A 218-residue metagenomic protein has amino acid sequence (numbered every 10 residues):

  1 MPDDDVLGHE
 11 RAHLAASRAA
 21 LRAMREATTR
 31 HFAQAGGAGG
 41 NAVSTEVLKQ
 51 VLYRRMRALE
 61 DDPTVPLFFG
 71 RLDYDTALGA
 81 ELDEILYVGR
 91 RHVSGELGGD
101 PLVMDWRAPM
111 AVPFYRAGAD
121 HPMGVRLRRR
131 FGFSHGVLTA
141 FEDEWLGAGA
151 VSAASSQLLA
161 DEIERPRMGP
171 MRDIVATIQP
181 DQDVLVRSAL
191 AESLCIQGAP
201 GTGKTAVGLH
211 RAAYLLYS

Functional and structural regions predicted by a protein language model:
M1-V175, Q179-R187: Extended, charged low-complexity regulatory segments
L190-L194: Pre-Walker A (Motif I) flank of P-loop NTPase domains
I196-G198: Hydrophobic anchor at the beta1->P-loop junction of P-loop NTPases
G201: Walker A (P-loop) phosphate-binding loop of P-loop NTPases
K204-T205: Conserved lysine of the Walker
G208-S218: Walker A/P-loop NTP-binding motif
